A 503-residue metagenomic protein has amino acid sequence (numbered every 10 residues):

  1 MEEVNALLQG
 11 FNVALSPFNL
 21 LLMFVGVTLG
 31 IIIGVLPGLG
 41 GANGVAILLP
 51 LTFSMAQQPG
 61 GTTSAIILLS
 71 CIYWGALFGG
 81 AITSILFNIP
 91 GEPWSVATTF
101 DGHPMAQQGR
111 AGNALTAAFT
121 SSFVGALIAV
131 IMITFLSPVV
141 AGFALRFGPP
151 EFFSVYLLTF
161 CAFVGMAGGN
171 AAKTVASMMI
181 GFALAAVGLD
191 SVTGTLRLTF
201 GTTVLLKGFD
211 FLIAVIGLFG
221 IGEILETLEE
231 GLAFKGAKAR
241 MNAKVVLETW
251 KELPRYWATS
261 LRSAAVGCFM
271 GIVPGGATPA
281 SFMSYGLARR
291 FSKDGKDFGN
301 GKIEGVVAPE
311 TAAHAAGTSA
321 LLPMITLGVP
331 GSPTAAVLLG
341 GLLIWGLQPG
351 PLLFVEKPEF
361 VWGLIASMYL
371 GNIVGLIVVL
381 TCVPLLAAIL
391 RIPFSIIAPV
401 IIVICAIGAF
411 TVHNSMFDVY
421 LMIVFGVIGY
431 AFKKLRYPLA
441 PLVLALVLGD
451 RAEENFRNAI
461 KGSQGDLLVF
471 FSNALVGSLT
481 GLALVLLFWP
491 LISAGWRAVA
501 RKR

Functional and structural regions predicted by a protein language model:
M1-T63, P138, A144, L196-K302 (+5 more regions): Helix-loop-helix hairpins and the membrane-proximal interhelical loops of multi-pass alpha-helical transport proteins
V27-G41, G75-N88, F163-G168, A265-G276 (+3 more regions): Transmembrane alpha-helix interface/packing and boundary motifs in multi-pass membrane proteins, characterized by
I31, I47-P50, L69-L77, A118-F123 (+13 more regions): Transmembrane helix-bundle signature of multi-pass membrane transporters/permeases
G41-F53, S84-P104, F135, M178-M179 (+7 more regions): Re-entrant/interfacial helical elements at transmembrane boundaries that shape and gate the permeation pathway
P59-I67, P104-S121, K293-V306, P333-A336 (+1 more regions): Membrane-interface alpha-helices at helix entry/exit sites of multi-pass transporters
L69, Y73-S84, K302-L327, G331 (+1 more regions): A structural-propensity feature for long, helix-poor, extended segments
N88-A114, V139, G148, G299-K302 (+2 more regions): Flexible loop linkers connecting adjacent transmembrane helices in multi-pass alpha-helical membrane transporters
T116-L232, I344-A498: Membrane-embedded alpha-helical modules
